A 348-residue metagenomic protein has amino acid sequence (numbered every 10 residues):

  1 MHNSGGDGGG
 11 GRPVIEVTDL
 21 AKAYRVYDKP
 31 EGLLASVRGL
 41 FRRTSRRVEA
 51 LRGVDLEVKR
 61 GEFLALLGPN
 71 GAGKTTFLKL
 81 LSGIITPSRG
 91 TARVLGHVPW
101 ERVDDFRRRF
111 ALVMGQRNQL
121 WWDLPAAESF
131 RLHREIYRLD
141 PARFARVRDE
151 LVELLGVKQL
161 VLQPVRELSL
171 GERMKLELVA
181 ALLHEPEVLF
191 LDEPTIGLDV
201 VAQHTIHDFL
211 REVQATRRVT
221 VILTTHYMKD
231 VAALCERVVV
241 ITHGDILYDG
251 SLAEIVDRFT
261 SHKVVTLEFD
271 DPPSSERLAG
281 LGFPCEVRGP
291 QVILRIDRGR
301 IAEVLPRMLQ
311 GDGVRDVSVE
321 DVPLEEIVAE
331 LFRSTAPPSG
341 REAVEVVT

Functional and structural regions predicted by a protein language model:
L34-G39, R131, E135, A142-L160: Conserved ABC ATPase "signature" region
D123, P164-L168: Conserved ABC ATPase signature
E185: Conserved catalytic motifs of ABC-family nucleotide-binding domains
L189-E193: Catalytic Walker B motif of ABC-type/P-loop ATPase nucleotide-binding domains
H207-R295: ABC transporter nucleotide-binding domain
K263-S334: Short, charged/small-residue-rich alpha-helical element at the C-terminal edge of ABC transporter nucleotide-binding
